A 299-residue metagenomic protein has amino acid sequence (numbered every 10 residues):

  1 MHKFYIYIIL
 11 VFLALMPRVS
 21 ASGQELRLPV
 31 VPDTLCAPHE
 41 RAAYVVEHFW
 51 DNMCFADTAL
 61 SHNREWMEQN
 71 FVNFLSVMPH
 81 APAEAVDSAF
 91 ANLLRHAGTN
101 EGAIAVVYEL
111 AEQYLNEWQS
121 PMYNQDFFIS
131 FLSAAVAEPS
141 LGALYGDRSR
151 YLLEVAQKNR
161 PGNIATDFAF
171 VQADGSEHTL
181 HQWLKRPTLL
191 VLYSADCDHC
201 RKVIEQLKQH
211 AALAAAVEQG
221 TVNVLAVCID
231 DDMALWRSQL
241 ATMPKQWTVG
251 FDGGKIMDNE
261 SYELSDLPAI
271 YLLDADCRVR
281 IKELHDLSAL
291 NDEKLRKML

Functional and structural regions predicted by a protein language model:
M1-L26: Bacterial Sec-dependent N-terminal signal peptides
A21-A173: Oxidative protein folding and maturation machinery
H178-Q209, N223-L225: Short active-site neighborhood of thiol/selenol oxidoreductases, capturing the structured segment around
I204-A241, G254-N259: Structural microenvironment flanking redox-active thiols in thiol-disulfide oxidoreductases
L240-A275: Short, internal strand/loop/helix patches that form the active-site neighborhood or redox-interaction surface
A269-L299: Thiol-/selenol-based redox modules, centered on thioredoxin-like and closely related oxidoreductase domains
